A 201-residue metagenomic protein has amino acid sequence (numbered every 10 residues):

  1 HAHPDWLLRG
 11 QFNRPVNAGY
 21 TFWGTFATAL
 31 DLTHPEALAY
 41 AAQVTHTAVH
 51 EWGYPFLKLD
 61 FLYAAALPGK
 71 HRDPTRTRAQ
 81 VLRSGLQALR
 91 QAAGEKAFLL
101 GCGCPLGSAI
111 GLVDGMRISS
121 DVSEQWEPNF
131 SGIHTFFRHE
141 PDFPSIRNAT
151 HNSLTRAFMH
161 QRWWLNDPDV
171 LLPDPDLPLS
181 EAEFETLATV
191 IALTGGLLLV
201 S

Functional and structural regions predicted by a protein language model:
A2-A39, Q43, S84, R90-S201: Glycan-recognition surfaces
A41-H71: Active-site groove signature of glycoside hydrolases
P68-Q80: Active-site cleft segment of glycoside hydrolase catalytic domains centered on the general acid/base Glu
